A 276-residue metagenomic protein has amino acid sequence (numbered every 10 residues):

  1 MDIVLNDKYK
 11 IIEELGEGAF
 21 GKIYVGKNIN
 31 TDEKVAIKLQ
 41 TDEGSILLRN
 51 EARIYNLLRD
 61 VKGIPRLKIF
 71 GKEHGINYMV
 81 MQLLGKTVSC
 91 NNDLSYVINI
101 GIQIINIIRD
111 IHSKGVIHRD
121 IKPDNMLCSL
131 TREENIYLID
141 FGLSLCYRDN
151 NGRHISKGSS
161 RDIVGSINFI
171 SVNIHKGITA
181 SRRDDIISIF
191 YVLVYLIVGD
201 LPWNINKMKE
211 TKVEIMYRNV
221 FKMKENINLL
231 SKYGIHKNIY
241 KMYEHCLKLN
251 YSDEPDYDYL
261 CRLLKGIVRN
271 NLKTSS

Functional and structural regions predicted by a protein language model:
M1-I11: A short, low-complexity linker immediately N-terminal to eukaryotic Hanks-type protein kinase catalytic domains
F20-N50: ATP-binding glycine-rich loop module of kinase domains
R53-I64: Structural motif at the C-terminus of the N-lobe alphaC helix and the adjacent alphaC-beta4 loop of the Hanks-type
R66-N77: Short beta-strand micro-motifs within the conserved protein kinase catalytic domain, predominantly in the N-lobe
L84-N91: Structural motif in protein kinase domains
I100-G101: Activation segment signature within eukaryotic-like protein kinase domains
H112-S129: Catalytic-loop of the protein kinase fold
S129-V164: Activation segment/activation loop of eukaryotic-type protein kinase catalytic domains
